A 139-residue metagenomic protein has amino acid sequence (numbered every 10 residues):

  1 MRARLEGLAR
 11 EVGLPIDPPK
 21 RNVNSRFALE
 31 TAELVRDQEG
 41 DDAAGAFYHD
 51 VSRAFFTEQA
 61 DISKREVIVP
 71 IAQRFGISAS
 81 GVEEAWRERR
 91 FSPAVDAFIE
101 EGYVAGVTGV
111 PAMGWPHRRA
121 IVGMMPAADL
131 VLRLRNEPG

Functional and structural regions predicted by a protein language model:
M1-A54: Structural alpha/beta surface segment adjacent to cysteine/selenocysteine redox centers across thiol/disulfide enzymes
D37, A46-G139: C-terminal cap of thioredoxin/glutaredoxin-like
